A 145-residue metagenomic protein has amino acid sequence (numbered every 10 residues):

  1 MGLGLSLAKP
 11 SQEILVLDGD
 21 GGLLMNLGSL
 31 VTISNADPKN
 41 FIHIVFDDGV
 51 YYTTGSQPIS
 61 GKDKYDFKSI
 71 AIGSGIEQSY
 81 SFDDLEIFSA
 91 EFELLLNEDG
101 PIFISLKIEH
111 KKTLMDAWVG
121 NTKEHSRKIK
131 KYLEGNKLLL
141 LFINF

Functional and structural regions predicted by a protein language model:
M1-D47: Thiamine diphosphate
V16-L17, Y80-D83, L106: General beta-strand structural signal in soluble alpha/beta enzymes
G21-G22, G49, I108-K111: Short glycine-rich anion-binding loops that position phosphate/pyrophosphate groups of nucleotides and phosphorylated
N26-A36, T53-I70: Active-site-proximal loop->helix
H43, S79-S81, F103: Conserved beta-strand scaffold positions in the cores of enzyme catalytic domains, especially in NTP/NDP-utilizing
Y52-T54, E91, K111-D116: Short active-site-adjacent structural elements
P58-L94: Conserved thiamine diphosphate
N97-F145: Glycine/aspartate-rich loop-and-adjacent alpha/beta segment that forms the canonical ThDP
